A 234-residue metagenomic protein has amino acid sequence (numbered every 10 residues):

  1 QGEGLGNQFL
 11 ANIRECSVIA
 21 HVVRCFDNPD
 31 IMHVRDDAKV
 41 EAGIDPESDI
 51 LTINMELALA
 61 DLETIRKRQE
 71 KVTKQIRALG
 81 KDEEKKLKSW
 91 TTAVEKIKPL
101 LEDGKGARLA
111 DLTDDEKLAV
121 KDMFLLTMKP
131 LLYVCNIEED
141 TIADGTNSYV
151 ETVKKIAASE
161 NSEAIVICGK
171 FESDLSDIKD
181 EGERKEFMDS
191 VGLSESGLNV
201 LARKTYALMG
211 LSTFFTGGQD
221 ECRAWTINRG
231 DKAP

Functional and structural regions predicted by a protein language model:
Q1-H21, C25-L51, D111-M123, T146-Y149: Switch II of P-loop NTPase G domains
F9, A20, I65, N136 (+1 more regions): Residue-level signature of catalytic and energy-coupling elements of molecular machines, predominantly ATP/GTP-dependent
R24-D30, D37-A38, G43, A58-L59 (+3 more regions): Conserved nucleotide-binding/hydrolysis micro-motifs of P-loop NTPases
L51-D61: Short, charge/polar-rich alpha-helical segments
L62-E70: Conserved phosphoryl-transfer catalytic core
T73-P234: C-terminal-of-GTPase-core extension/linker across diverse P-loop GTPases
